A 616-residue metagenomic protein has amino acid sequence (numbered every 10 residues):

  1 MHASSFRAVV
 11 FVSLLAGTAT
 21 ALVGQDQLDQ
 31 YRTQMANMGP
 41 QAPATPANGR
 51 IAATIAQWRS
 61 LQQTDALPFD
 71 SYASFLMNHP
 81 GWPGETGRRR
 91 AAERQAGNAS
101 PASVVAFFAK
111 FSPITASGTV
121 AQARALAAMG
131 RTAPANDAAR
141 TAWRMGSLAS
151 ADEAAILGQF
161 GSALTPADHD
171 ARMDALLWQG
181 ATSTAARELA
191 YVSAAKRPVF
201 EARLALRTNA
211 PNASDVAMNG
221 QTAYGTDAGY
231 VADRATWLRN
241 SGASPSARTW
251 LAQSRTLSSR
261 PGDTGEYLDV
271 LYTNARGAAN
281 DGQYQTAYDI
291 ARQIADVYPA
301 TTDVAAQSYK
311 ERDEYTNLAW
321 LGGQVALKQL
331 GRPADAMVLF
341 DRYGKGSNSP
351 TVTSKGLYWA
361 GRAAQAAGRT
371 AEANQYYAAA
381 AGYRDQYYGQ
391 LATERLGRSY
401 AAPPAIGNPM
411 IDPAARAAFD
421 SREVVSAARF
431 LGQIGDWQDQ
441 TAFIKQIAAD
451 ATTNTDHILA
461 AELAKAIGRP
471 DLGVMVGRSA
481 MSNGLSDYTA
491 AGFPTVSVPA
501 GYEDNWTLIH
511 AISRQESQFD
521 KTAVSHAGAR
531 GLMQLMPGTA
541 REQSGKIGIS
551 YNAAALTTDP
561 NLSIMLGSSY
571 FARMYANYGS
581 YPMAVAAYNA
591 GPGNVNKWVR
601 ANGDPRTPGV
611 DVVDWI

Functional and structural regions predicted by a protein language model:
H2-G24: Gram-negative bacterial Sec-dependent N-terminal signal peptides
A19-Q63, E85, P404-V424, Q433: N-terminal leader/linker segments that initiate helical-solenoid repeat arrays
V23-L28, A47-I55, A66-F69, P80-R89 (+17 more regions): Generic helix N-cap/helix-start motif at coil->alpha-helix transitions
Q41-A44, P68-L76, P101-F111, A133-R144 (+11 more regions): Alpha-helical repeat scaffolds
Q62, Q95, A99, M129 (+8 more regions): Structural motif corresponding to the intra-repeat A-B loop/turn of tetratricopeptide repeats
Y72-A73, N78, S246, R260-Y267 (+10 more regions): Catalytic glycan-binding domains that act on GlcNAc-containing polysaccharides
A96, L126, L176, A205 (+7 more regions): Residue at a conserved register position within TPR or TPR-like alpha-solenoid repeats
N374, A381-L431, Y488-W506, A511-S513: Extracellular/periplasmic ectodomains of large secreted or surface enzymes and adhesion receptors
